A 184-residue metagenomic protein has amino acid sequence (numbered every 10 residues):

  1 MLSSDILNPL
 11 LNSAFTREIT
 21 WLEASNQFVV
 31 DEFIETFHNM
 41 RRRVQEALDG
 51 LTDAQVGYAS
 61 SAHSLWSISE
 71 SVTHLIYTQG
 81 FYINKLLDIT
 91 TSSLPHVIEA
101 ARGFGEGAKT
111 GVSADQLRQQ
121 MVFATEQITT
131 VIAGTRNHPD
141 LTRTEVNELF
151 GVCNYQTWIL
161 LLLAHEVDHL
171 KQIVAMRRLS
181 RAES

Functional and structural regions predicted by a protein language model:
L2-L22, I34-H38, Q45, V56-R102 (+1 more regions): Short, contiguous alpha-helical
N12-S25, G111-Q119: Long, acidic, intrinsically disordered low-complexity segments
T20-E35, G107-K109: Short, charged, low-complexity loops and linkers
M40, S67, L117-Q120: An acidic site on a long C-lobe helix of protein kinase domains
G50, H74-L75, G134: Conserved catalytic core of Hanks-type protein kinase domains
G103-R143, T157-H165: Acidic/histidine-rich alpha-helical segments that form the ligand environment of transition-metal centers
